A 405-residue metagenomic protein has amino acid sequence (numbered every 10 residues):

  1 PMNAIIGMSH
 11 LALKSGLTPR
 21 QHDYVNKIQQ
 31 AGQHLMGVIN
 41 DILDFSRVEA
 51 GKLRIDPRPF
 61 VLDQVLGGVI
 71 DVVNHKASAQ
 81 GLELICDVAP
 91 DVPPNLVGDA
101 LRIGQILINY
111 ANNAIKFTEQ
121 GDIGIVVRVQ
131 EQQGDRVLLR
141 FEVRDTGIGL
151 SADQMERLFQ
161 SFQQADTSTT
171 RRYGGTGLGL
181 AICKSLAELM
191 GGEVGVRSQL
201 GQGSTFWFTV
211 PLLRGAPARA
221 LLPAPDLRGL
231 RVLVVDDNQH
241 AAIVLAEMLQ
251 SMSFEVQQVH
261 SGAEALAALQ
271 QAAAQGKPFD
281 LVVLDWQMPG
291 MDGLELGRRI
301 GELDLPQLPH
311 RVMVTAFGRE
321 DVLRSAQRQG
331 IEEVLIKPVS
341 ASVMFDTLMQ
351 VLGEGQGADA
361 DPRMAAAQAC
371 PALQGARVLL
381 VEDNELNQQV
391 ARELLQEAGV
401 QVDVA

Functional and structural regions predicted by a protein language model:
Q30-L35: Short alpha-helical segment of the dimerization/phosphotransfer core of two-component systems
S46-P57: Helix-loop junction within the histidine kinase core
D56-V61, S78, E83-P94: Conserved catalytic submotifs in the C-terminal HATPase_c
A79, Q130-V137, D153, W207-V234 (+5 more regions): Disordered, acidic interdomain junction associated with two-component signaling
D153-Q160: ATPase catalytic-site recognition across NTP-hydrolyzing enzymes
G174, G179, C183, V381 (+1 more regions): Short alpha-helical Gxxx[C/S/T] motif in the catalytic ATP-binding
G191-R197: Glycine-rich ATP-binding loops of the HATPase_c
